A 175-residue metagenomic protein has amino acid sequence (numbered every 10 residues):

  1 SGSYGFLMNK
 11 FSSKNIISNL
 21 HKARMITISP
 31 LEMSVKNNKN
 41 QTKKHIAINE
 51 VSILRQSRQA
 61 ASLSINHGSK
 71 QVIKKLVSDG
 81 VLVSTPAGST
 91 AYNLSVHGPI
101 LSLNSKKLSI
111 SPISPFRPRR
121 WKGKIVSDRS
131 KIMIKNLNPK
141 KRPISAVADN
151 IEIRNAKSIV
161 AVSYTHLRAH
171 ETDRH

Functional and structural regions predicted by a protein language model:
G2-D79: Catalytic core of DAGKc-family lipid kinases
K22, S102-N104, I110-P115, K124-L137 (+1 more regions): Structural signature of FAD isoalloxazine-binding scaffolds in flavoprotein oxidoreductases
T27-L31, A47-N49, Q59-L63, D79-V81 (+4 more regions): A generic structural signal for short beta-strands and their flanking turns/coil linkers
G68, H97-L101, I125-S127, D149-E152: Short, solvent-exposed amphipathic alpha-helical segments in soluble enzyme and RNA/protein-processing domains
V83-P118: Gly/Ser/Thr-rich active-site loops/lids in small-molecule metabolic enzymes that frequently grip phosphoryl groups
M133-S158: A conserved acidic, glycine/proline-rich C-terminal tail/linker
H166-H175: Single conserved hydrophobic/aromatic residue that forms the stacking wall/gate of nucleotide- or nucleobase-binding
